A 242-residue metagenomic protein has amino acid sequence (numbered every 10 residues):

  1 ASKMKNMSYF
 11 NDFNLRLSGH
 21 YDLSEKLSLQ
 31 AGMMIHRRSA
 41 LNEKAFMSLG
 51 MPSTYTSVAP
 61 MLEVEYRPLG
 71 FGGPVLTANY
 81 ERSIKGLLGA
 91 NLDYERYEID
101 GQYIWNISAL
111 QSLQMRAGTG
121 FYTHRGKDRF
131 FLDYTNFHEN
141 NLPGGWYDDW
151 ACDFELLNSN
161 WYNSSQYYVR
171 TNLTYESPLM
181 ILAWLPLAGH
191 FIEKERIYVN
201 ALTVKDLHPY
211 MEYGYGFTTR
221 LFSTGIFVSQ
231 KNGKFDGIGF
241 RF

Functional and structural regions predicted by a protein language model:
A1-A109, R196-Y198: Transmembrane beta-strand segments of outer-membrane beta-barrel domains in Gram-negative and organellar OMPs
K3-K5, L69-F71, V75-L179: C-terminal outer-membrane beta-barrel translocator/porin domains of Gram-negative envelope proteins and their
Y9-L15, T54-P60, N91-Y97, S165-T171 (+3 more regions): Residues that define the transmembrane beta-barrel architecture of outer-membrane proteins
L17-Y21, M33, L62-Y66, I99-Y103 (+6 more regions): Residues on the lipid-exposed face of transmembrane beta-strands in outer-membrane beta-barrel proteins
E25-L29, G72-L76, E95, A109-M115 (+5 more regions): Outer-envelope beta-barrel architecture signal
G32-M34, A45-F46, A90-R96, Q114-A117 (+4 more regions): Composition- and surface-driven signal marking solvent-exposed, interaction-prone regions in large proteins
M33-S39, Y66-P68, Y80-G86, W105 (+4 more regions): Transmembrane beta-strands of outer-membrane beta-barrel pores
N42-Y55, D128-R220: Outer membrane beta-barrel transmembrane domains
